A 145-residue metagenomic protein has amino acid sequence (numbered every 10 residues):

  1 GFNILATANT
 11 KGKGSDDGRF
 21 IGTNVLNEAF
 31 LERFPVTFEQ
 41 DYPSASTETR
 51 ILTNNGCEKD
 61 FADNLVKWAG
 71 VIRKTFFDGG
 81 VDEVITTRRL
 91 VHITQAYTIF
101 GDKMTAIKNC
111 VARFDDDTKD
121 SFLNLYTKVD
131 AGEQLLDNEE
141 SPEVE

Functional and structural regions predicted by a protein language model:
G1-E145: C-terminal regulatory/interaction module of P-loop NTP-utilizing enzymes
